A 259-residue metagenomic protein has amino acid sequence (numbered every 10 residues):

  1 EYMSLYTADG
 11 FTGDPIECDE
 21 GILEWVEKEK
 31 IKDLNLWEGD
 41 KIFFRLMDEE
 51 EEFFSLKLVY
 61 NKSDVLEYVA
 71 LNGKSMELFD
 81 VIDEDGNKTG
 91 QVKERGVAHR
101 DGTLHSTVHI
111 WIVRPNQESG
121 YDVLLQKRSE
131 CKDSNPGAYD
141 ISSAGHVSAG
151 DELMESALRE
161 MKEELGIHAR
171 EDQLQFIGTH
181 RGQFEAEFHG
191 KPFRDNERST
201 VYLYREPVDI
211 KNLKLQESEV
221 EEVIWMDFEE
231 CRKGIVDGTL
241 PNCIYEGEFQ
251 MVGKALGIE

Functional and structural regions predicted by a protein language model:
E1, H168-T179: A short coil-to-beta-strand element that immediately follows conserved catalytic motifs
E1, K62, L66-N72, V97-V108 (+2 more regions): Conserved Nudix-box catalytic region and its N-terminal flanking loop in Nudix hydrolases and closely related
Y2-L5, T107-H109, E197-V201: Short hydrophobic/aromatic beta-strand or adjacent loop that forms the aromatic wall/cage of a ligand/substrate-binding
D9-D14, V113-V123, E130-K132, G182 (+1 more regions): Short, charged/polar surface micro-motifs in flexible loops or helix N-caps
E17, E67-Y68, K88-Q91, L125: A sequence-level detector of short linear motifs
E17-M76, G96, G137-Y139, S143 (+1 more regions): Nudix hydrolase/Nudix homology domain
M76-E118: Acidic, metal-coordinating catalytic segment for phosphate/diphosphate chemistry, firing primarily on the Nudix
